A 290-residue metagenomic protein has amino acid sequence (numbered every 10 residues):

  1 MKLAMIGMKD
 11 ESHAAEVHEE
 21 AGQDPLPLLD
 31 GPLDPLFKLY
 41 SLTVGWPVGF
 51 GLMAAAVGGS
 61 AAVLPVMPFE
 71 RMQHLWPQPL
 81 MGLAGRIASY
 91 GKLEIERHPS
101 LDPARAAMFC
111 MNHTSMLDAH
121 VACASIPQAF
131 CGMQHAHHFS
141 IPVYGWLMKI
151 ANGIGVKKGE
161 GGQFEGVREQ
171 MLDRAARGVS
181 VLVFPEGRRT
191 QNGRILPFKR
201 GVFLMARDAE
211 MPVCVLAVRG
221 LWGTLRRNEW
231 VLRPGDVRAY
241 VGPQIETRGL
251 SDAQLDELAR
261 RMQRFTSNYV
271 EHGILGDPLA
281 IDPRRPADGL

Functional and structural regions predicted by a protein language model:
K2-L39, E165-L290: Non-catalytic C-terminal accessory region of glycerolipid acyltransferases and related lyso-lipid remodeling enzymes
D24-E94, W146-I150: A transmembrane-helix-recognition feature enriched in membrane-embedded lipid enzymes and envelope glyco-/phospholipid
A56-L75, D102-G161: Catalytic core of membrane glycerolipid acyltransferases/transacylases, capturing the structured, soluble-facing
I87-Y90, P127, G145-I150, D208 (+1 more regions): Short, well-ordered coil/turn elements that cap or connect secondary structure elements
A88-E96, F164-E165, L221-T224: Short gly/ser/thr-rich secondary-structure transition/capping motifs
I95, I154-K157, T247: Short acidic-hydrophobic, aromatic-tinged amphipathic segments that line or gate anion-handling sites
H98-P103, L232: A short beta-turn/loop motif at secondary-structure boundaries
